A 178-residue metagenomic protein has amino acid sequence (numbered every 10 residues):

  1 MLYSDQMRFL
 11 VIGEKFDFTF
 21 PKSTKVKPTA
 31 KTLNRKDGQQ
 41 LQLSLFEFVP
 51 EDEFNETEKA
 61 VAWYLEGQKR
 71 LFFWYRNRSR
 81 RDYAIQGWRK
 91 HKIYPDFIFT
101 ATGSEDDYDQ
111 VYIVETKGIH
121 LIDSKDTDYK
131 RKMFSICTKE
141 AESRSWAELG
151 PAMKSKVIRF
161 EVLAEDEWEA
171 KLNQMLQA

Functional and structural regions predicted by a protein language model:
M1-I93, T100-A178: Intrinsically disordered, low-complexity, repeat-rich regions that form long N- or C-terminal tails or large
